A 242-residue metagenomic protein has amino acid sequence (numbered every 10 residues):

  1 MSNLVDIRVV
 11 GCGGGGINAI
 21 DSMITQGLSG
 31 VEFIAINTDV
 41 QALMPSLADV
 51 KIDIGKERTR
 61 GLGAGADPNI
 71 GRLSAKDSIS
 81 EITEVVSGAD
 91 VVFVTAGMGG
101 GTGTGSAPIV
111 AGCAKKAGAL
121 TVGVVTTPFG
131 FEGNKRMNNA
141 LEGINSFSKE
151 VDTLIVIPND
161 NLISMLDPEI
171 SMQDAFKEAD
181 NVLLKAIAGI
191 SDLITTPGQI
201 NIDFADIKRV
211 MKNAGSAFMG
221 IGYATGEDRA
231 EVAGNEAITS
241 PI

Functional and structural regions predicted by a protein language model:
M1-I242: Tubulin/FtsZ superfamily GTPase core signature
